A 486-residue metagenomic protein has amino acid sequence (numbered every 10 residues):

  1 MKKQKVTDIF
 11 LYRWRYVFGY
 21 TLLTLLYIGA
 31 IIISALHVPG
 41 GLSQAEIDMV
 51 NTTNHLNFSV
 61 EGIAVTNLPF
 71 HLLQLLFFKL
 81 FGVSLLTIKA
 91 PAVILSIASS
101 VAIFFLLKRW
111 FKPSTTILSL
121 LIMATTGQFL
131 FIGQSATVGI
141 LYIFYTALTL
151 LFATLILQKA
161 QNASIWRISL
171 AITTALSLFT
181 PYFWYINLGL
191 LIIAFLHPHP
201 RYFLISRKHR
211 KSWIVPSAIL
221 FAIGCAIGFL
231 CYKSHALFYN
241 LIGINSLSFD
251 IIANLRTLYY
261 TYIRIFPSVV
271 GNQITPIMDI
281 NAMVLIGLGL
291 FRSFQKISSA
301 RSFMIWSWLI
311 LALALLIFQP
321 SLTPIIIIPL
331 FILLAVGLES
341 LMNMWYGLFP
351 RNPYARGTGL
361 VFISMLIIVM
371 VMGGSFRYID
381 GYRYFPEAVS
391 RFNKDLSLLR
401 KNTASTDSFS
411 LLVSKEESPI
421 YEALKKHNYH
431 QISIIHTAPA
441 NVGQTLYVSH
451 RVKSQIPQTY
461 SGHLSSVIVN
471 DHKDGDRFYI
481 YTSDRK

Functional and structural regions predicted by a protein language model:
M1-I32, H197-A222: Start-transfer (signal-anchor) and selected internal transmembrane alpha helices of multi-pass inner/ER membrane
S34-T52, E61-Q74, V83-L86, Y384-F392: Extracytoplasmic catalytic/substrate-binding loops of multi-pass membrane glycan-assembly enzymes
V38, L42, M49-T52, L80 (+1 more regions): Transmembrane-lumen/periplasm boundary regions of multi-pass, lipid-linked membrane glycan transferases
A90-W110, L148, G287-F291: Transmembrane-helix motifs of polytopic, lipid-linked glycan transferases
R109-P113, T149-S169, L176-S177: Membrane-interface transmembrane helices that cradle and orient dolichyl/undecaprenyl
I132-G133, G139, L285, S302-P350: Hydrophobic/aromatic-rich transmembrane helices and adjacent perimembrane loops
L338-R377: Signature aromatic-anchored transmembrane alpha helix within multi-pass, membrane-resident enzymes that catalyze glycan
S433-K486: Aromatic/acidic, Gly/Pro-rich catalytic loop(s) in extracytoplasmic/lumenal soluble domains of multi-pass membrane
